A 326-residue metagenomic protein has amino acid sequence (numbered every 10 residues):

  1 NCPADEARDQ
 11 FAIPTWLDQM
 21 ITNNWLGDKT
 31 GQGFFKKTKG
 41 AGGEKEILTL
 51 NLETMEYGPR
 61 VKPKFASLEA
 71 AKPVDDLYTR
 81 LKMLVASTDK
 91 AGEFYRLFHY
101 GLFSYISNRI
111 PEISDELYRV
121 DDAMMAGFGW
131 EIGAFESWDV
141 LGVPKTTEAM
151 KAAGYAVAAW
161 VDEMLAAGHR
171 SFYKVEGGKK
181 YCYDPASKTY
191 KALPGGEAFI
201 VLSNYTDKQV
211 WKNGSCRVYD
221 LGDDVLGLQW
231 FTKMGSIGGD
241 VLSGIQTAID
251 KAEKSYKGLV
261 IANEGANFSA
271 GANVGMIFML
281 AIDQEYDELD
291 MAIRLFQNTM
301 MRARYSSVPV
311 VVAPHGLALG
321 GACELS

Functional and structural regions predicted by a protein language model:
N1-A266, G275-Q297, M301-V308, H315-C323: N-terminal glycine-rich phosphate-binding loop for ADP-containing cofactors
A270-A272: Extended, composition-driven regions rather than compact fold-specific motifs
